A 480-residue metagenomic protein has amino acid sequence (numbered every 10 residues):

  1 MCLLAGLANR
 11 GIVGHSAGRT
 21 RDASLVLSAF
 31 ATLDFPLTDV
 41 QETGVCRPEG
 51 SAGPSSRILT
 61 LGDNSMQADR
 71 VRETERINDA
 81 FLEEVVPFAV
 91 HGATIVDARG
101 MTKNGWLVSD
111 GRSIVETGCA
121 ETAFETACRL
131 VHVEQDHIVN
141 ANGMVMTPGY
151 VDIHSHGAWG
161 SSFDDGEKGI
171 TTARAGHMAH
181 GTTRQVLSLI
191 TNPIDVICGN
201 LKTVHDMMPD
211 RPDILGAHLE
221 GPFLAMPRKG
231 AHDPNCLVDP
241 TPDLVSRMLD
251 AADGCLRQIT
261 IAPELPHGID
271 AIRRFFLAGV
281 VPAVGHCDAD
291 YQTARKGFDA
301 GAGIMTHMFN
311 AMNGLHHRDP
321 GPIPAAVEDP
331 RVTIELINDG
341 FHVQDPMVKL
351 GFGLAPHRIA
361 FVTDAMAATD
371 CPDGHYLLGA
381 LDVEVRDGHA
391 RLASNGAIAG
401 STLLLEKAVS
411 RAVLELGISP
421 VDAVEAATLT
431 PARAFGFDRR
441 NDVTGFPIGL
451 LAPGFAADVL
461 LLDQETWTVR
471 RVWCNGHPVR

Functional and structural regions predicted by a protein language model:
M1-S51, S65: Charged DNA-binding/catalytic regions of mobile-element recombinases
N64-H91, I95-M146: Histidine-rich, glycine-flanked metal-binding segment
A93, L107, R112, G143 (+10 more regions): Divalent metal-coordination and catalytic microenvironments
A141-V196, N200: Metal-associated gating/positioning segment near the N- to mid-region
E167-G169, N200-T203, T241-P242, R318-I323: Charged helix-capping and loop-helix junction motifs
A175-V186, A225-D253, R295-M308, M312 (+3 more regions): Active-site gating loops and adjacent loop-to-helix segments of metal-dependent hydrolytic enzymes
S246, D250-P372: Active-site core of metal-dependent hydrolases
G321-I334, F352-A365, T369-L462: His/Asp/Glu-enriched, well-ordered alpha-helical/loop segment that forms or immediately abuts the divalent-metal
